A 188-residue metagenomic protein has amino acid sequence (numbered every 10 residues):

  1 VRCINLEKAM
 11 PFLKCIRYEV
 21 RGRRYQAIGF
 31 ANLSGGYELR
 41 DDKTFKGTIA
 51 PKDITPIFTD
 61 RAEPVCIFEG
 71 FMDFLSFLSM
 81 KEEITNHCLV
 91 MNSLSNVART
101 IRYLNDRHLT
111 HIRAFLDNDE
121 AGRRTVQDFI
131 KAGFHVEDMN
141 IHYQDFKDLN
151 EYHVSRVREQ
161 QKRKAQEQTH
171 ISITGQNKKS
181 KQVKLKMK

Functional and structural regions predicted by a protein language model:
V1-I4, L33, M80, Y152: Generic structural signal for bulky hydrophobic/aromatic residues embedded in well-ordered secondary structure
V1-Y25, Q168-M187: TOPRIM metal-binding catalytic domain and adjacent DNA-binding surface shared by DnaG-type primases
F12-N105: Phosphate-handling DNA/RNA-contact segment within nucleic-acid enzymes
S79-K188: TOPRIM fold recognition
